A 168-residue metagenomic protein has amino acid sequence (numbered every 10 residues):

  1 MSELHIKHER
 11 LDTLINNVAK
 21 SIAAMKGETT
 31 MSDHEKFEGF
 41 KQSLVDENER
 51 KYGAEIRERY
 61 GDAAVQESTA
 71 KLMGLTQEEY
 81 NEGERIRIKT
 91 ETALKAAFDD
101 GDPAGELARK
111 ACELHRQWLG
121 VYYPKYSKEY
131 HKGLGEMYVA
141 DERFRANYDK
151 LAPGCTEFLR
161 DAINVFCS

Functional and structural regions predicted by a protein language model:
M1-R50: Short, charged amphipathic alpha-helical surface segments
E38, L44-S168: Hydrophobic protein-protein interaction segments
